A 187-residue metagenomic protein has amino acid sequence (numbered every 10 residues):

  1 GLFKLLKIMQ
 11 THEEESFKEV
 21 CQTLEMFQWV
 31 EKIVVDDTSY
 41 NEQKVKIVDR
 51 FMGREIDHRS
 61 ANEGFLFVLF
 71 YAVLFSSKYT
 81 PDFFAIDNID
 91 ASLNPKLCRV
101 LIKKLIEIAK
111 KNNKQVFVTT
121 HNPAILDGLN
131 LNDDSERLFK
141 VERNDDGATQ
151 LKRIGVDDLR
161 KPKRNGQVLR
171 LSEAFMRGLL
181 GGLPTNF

Functional and structural regions predicted by a protein language model:
G1-F70, L74-Y79, D157, N165-F187: Phosphate-coordinating catalytic segments in nucleotide- and nucleic-acid-processing enzymes
S39, A91, A124: Positions that flank functional sites
D82-F83: The start of beta-strands in P-loop NTPase/AAA+ ATPase cores
D87-N88: Walker B catalytic acidic pair
V100-F187: C-terminal lobe/lid and adjacent interdomain/linker elements of RecA-like ASCE P-loop ATPase modules
